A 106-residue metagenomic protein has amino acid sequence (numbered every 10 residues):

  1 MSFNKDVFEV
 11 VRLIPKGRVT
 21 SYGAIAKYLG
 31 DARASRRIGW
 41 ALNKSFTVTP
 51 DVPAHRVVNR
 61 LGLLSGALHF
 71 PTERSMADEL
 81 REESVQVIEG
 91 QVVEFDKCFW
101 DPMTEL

Functional and structural regions predicted by a protein language model:
M1-L106: Nucleic acid-binding interface residues in structured DNA/RNA-binding domains, emphasizing the DNA-engaging scaffolds
